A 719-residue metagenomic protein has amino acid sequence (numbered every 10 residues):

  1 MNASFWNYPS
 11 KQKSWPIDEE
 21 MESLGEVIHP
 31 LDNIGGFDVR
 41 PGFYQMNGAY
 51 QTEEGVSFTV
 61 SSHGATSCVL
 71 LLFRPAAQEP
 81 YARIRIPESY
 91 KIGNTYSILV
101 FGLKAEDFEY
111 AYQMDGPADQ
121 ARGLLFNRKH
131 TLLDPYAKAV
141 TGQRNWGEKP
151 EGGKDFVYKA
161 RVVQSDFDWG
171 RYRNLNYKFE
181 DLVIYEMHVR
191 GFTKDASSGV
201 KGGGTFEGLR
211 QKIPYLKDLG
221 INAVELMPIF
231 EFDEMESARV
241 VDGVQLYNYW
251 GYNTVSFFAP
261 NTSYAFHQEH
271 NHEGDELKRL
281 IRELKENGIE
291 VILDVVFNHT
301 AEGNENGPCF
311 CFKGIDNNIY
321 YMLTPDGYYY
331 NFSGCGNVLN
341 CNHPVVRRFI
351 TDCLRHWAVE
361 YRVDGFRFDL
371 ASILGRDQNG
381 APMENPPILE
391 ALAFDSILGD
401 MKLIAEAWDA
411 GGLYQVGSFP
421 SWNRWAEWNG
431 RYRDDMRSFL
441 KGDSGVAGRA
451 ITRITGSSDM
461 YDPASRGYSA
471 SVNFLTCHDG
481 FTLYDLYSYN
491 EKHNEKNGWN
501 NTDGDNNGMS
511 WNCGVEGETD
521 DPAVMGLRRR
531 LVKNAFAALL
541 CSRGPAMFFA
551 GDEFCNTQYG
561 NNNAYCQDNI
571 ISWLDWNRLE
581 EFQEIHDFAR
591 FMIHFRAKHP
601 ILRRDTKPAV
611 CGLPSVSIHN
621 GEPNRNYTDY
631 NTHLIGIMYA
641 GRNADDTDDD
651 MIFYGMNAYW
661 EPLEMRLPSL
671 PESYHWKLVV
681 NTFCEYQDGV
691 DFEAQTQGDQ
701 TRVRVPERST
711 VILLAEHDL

Functional and structural regions predicted by a protein language model:
N2-Y185, R190, Q211, L216 (+4 more regions): Carbohydrate-interacting/catalytic domains
T66, N222-V224, D364, P545-A546: Short acidic/polar active-site loop segments enriched in Thr and Asp
D107, D119-G123, T193-D195, F232-E236 (+6 more regions): Short catalytic/ligand-binding loop motif for oxyanion handling, primarily in non-cytosolic enzymes, centered on
Y110, M114-R171, E234-T254, A259 (+2 more regions): Core domains of carbohydrate- and sulfate-ester-processing enzymes
A137-V140, R362, G375-N379, E384-A550 (+6 more regions): Conserved alpha/beta catalytic core and glycan-binding cleft of carbohydrate-active enzymes
V183-Y185, V224, V291-L293, F366 (+2 more regions): Hydrophobic faces of well-ordered beta-strands that scaffold small-molecule active sites in alpha/beta enzyme cores
H188-E207, Q211-V363, L370-F394, L413 (+1 more regions): Substrate-binding/active-site clefts of carbohydrate-active enzymes
G208-Q211, V224-E225, H272-R279, V291 (+12 more regions): Generic recognition of stable, solvent-exposed alpha-helical segments in well-folded globular domains
